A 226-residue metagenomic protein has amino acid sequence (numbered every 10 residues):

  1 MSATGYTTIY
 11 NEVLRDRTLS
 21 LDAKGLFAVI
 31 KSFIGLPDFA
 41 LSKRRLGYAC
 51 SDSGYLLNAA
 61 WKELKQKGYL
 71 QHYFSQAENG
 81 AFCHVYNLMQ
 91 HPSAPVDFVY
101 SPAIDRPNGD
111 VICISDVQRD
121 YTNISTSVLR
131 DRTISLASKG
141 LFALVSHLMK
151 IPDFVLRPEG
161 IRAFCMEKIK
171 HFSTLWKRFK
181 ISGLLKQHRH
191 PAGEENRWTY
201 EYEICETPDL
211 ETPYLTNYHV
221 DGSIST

Functional and structural regions predicted by a protein language model:
M1-E12, V96-S127: Long, low-complexity, charged/polar intrinsically disordered regions in eukaryotic proteins
V13-D22, K31-H84, V128-S138, S146-T199: Winged helix-turn-helix DNA-binding recognition segment
A23-F27, Y121, S138-F142: Short, leucine-enriched amphipathic alpha-helices that occur as contiguous helical runs
F27-K31, R106-I112, F142-V145: Short, functional N-terminal and low-complexity linear motifs
N87, S135, L184, D209-Y214: Acidic/proline-rich low-complexity IDRs
Q90-G109, I204-T226: Charged low-complexity intrinsically disordered patches
